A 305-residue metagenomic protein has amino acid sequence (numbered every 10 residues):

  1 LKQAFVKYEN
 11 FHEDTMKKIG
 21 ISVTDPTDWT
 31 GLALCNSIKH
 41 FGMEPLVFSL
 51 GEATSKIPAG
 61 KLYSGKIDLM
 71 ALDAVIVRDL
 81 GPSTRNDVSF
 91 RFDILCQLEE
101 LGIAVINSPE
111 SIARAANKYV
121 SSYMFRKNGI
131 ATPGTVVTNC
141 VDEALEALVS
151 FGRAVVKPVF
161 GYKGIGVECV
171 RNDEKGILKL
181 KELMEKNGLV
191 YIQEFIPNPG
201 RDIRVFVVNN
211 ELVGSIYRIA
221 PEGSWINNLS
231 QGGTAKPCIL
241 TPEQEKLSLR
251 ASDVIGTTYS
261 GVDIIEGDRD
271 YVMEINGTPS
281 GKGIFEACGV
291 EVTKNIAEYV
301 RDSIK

Functional and structural regions predicted by a protein language model:
L1-T15: N-terminal amphipathic/basic-hydrophobic helices that include classical n-h-c signal peptides and signal-anchor
K17-T24, L34-N36, P45, L95-C96 (+3 more regions): Active-site nucleotide/adenylate-binding loops and adjacent lid/helix of ATP-dependent enzymes
D25-T132: Conserved N-proximal alpha/beta basic substrate-recognition cap immediately N-terminal to, or forming the N-lobe
L80-P82, F160-G161, T278: Short glycine-rich anion-binding loops that position phosphate/pyrophosphate groups of nucleotides and phosphorylated
A154, Y191, V213-G214, S260 (+1 more regions): Protein kinase-like catalytic core scaffold
I165-I255: Phosphate-binding site of ATP-dependent enzymes
R204, G261-D263: Short, surface-exposed charged micro-motifs
D253, T257, E266-K305: C-terminal active-site "lid" helix and adjoining low-complexity regulatory extension at the edge of ATP-using catalytic
